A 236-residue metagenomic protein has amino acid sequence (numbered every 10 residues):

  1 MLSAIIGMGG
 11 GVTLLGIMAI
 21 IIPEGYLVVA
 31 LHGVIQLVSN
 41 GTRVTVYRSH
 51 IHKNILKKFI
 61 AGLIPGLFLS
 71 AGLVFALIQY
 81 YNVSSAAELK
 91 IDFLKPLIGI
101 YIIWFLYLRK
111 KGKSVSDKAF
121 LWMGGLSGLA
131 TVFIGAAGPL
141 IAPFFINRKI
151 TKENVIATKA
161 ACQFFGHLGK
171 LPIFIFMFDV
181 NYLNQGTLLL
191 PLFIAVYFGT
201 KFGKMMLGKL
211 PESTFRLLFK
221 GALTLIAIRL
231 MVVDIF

Functional and structural regions predicted by a protein language model:
M1-I22, L108-K159: Selected transmembrane alpha-helices and immediately adjacent juxtamembrane segments of polytopic inner-membrane
I20, G25, I60-A71, I102 (+3 more regions): Small-residue-rich segments of transmembrane alpha-helices in multi-pass membrane proteins, especially helix faces
I20-L37, A86-I100, G125-G135, N184-A195: Structural signature of hydrophobic alpha-helical transmembrane segments
G25-H32, N54-L56, K149-A161: Membrane-interface alpha-helices at helix entry/exit sites of multi-pass transporters
Y26, D92, E153, S213-R216: Residues that define the loop-to-transmembrane-helix transition and helix capping in multi-pass membrane transporters
L31-S85, L168-E212: Selective hydrophobic functional segments
N40-V46, S70-V83, D92-A119, M205 (+1 more regions): Transmembrane helix exit motif
K53-I64, K95, S116-L126, I156-A161 (+1 more regions): Cytoplasmic-side transmembrane-helix entry/capping segments in multi-pass membrane proteins
